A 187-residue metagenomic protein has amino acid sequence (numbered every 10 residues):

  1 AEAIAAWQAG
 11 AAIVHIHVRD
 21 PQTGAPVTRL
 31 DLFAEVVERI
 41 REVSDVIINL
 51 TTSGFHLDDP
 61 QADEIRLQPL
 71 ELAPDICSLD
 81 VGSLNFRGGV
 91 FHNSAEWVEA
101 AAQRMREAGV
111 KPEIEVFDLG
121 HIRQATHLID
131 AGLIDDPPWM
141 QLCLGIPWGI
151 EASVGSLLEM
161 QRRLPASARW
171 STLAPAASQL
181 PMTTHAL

Functional and structural regions predicted by a protein language model:
A1, G24-L32, I65, G89-W97 (+1 more regions): Alpha-helix N-cap and loop-to-helix initiation/capping positions
W7-Q8, L70, R106: Non-catalytic positions within long, well-ordered alpha-helices that form the structural scaffold/packing of enzyme
Q8-I13, D45, P74: A structural motif
A11-P21, I48-T52, I114-E115: Short beta-strand segments at enzyme active-site cores
A12-V36, C143-L144: Glycine-rich, proline-tolerant flexible connector loops at the mouths of alpha/beta enzymes
G24-T52, A100-E107, E159-S167: Alpha-helix-loop-beta-strand connector modules within alpha/beta enzyme cores
F55-D75, L79, S83-G88: Glycine/small-residue-rich loop that forms an oxyanion/phosphate-binding "nest" at active or ligand-binding sites
I76-L187: Catalytic alpha/beta core domains of metabolic enzymes, predominantly
